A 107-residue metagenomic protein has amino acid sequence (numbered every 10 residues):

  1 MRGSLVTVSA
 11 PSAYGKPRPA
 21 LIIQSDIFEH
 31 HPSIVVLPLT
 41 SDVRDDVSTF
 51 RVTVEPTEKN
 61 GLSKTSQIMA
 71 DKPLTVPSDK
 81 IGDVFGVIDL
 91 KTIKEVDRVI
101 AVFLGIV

Functional and structural regions predicted by a protein language model:
M1-V107: Conserved functional hotspots at enzyme active or ligand-binding sites that engage polyanionic ligands
